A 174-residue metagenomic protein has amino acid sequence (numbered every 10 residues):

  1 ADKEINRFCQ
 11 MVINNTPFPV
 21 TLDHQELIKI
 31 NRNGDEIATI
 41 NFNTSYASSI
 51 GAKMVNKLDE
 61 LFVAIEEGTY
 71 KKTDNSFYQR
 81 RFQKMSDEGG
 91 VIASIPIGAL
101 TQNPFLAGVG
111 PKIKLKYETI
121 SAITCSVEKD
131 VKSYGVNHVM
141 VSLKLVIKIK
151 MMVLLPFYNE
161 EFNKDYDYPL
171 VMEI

Functional and structural regions predicted by a protein language model:
D2-I174: Domain-level marker for long, solvent-exposed, non-transmembrane regions
